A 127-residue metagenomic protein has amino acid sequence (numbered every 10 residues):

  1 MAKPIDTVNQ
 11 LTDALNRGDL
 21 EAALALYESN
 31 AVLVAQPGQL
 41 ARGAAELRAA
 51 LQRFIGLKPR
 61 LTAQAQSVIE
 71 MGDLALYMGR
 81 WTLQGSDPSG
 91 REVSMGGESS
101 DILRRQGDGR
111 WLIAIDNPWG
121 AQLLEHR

Functional and structural regions predicted by a protein language model:
M1-A22, V32-R127: A beta-strand edge to alpha-helix "cap/lid" segment located at domain peripheries
S29: Short glycine-dipeptide loop
